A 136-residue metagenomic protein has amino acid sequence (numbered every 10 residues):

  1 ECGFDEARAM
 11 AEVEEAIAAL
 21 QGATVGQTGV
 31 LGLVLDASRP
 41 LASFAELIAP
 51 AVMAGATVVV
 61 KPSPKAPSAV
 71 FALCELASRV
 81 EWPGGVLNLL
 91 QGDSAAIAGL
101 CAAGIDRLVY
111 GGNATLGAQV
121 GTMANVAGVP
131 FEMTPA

Functional and structural regions predicted by a protein language model:
E1-D5, D36, M53-A56, G92 (+1 more regions): A broad detector of the eukaryotic-type serine/threonine protein kinase catalytic domain
E1-Q27, P50, S63-P64: N-terminal Rossmann-like NAD(P)+-binding subdomain of aldehyde/semialdehyde dehydrogenases
E6-A9, L41-F44, A69-V70, N113 (+1 more regions): Alpha-helix N-cap/helix-start motif
A11-E14, Q21-T24, T28-V34, V80-A136: Conserved NAD(P)+-binding/catalytic subdomain of aldehyde/semialdehyde dehydrogenases
V25-C74: Substrate-binding/gating loop at the entrance of the active-site cleft, primarily in PLP-dependent aminotransferase-like
F71-S78, G121: Class I S-adenosyl-L-methionine
